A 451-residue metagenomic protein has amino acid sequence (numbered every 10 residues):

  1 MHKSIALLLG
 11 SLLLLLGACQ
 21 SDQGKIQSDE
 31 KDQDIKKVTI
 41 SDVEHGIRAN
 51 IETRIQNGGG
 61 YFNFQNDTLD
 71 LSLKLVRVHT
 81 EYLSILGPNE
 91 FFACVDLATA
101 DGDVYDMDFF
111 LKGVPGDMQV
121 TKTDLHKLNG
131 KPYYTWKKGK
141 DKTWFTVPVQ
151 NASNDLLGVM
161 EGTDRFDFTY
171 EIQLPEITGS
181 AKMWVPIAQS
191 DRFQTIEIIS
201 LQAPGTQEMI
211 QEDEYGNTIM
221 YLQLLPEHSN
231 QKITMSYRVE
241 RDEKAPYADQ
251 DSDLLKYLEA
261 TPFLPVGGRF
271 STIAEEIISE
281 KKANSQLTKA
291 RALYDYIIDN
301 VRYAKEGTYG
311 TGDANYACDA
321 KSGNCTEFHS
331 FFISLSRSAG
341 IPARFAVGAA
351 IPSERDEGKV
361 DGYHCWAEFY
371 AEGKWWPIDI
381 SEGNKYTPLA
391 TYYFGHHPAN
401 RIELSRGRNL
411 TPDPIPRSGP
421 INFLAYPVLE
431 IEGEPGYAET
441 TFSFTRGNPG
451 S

Functional and structural regions predicted by a protein language model:
L16-A18: C-terminal motif of bacterial Sec signal peptides marking the signal peptidase cleavage site
Q20-D22: Bacterial signal peptide processing site
D29-G87: N-terminal secretory signal peptides
K37-H45, M118-N154, L293: C-terminal partner/receptor-binding element of secreted or periplasmic proteins
V149-D242: Intrinsically disordered, low-complexity N-terminal segments that are enriched in acidic
E212-E214, K232-D319: Acidic low-complexity segments
S330-S418: Hydrophobic/aromatic-rich core segments of domains that either
Y393-S451: Low-complexity, Gly/Ser/Thr/Pro-rich intrinsically disordered linker/tail segments
